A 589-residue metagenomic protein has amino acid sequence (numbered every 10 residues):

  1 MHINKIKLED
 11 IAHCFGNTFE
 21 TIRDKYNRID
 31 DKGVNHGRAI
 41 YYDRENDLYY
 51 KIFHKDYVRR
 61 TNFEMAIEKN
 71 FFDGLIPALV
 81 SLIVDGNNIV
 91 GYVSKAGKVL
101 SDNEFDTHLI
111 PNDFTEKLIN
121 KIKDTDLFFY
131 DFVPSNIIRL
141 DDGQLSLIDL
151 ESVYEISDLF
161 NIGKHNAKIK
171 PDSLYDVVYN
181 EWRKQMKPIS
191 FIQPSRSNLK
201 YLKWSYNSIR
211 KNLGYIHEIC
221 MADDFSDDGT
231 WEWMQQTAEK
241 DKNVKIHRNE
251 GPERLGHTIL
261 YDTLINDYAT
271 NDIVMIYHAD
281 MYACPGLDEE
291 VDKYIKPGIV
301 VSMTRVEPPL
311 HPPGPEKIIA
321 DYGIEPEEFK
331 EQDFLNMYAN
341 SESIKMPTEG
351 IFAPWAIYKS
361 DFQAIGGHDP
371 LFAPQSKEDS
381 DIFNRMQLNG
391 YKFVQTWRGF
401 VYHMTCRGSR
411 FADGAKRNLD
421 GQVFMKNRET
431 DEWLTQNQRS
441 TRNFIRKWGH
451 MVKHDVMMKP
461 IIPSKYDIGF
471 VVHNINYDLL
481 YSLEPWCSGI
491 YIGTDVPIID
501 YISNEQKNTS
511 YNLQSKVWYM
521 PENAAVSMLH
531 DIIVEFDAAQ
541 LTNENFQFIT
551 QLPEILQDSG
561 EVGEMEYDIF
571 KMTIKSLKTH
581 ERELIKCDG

Functional and structural regions predicted by a protein language model:
N27-M65: ATP-binding glycine-rich loop module of kinase domains
P77-N112: Conserved structural core of kinase catalytic domains
V133, G350, P354-W355, D361-G366 (+1 more regions): A short, conserved alpha-helix in the catalytic core of glycosyltransferases
N207-I216, S482-G489: Short, acidic, metal-binding catalytic loop of nucleotide-sugar glycosyltransferases
D223-E232, Y282, T494-D500: A conserved acidic beta->alpha catalytic loop
E250-A269: Glycine-rich, basic loop-to-helix element that forms the pyrophosphate-binding segment of sugar-nucleotide handling
I259, L335-S360: A recurrent flexible, glycine/aromatic-enriched loop bordering the glycosyltransferase active site that acts as
M281-I324: Conserved donor NDP-sugar-binding/catalytic core segment of glycosyltransferases
